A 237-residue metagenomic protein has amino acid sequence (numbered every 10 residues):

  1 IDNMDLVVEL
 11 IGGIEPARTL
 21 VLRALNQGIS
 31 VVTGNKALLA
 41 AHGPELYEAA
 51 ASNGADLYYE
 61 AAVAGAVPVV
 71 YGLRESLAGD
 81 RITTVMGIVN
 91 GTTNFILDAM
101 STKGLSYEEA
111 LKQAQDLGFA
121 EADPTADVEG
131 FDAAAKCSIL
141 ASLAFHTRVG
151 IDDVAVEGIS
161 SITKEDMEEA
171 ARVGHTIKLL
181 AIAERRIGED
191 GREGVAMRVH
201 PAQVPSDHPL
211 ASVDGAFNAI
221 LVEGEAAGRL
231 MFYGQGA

Functional and structural regions predicted by a protein language model:
N3-M4, I82, G174-H175: Short, high-confidence coil segments that cap the C-terminus of an alpha-helix and link into the following beta-strand
D5-E9: N-terminal Rossmann-like NAD(P) cofactor-binding module of classical short-chain dehydrogenase/reductase
I11-Q27, G34-E75: Rossmann-fold NAD(P)-binding glycine/threonine-rich loop
V31, D56-L57, E121, I177: Hydrophobic beta-strand scaffold residues
A51-A120, D127-D132, I139: Rossmann-like NAD(P)H-binding beta-loop-alpha module
E109-S212, F217-A219: Substrate-binding/catalytic subdomain of NAD(P)-dependent oxidoreductase enzymes
D207-A237: ATP-dependent carboxylate/acyl-activation modules
